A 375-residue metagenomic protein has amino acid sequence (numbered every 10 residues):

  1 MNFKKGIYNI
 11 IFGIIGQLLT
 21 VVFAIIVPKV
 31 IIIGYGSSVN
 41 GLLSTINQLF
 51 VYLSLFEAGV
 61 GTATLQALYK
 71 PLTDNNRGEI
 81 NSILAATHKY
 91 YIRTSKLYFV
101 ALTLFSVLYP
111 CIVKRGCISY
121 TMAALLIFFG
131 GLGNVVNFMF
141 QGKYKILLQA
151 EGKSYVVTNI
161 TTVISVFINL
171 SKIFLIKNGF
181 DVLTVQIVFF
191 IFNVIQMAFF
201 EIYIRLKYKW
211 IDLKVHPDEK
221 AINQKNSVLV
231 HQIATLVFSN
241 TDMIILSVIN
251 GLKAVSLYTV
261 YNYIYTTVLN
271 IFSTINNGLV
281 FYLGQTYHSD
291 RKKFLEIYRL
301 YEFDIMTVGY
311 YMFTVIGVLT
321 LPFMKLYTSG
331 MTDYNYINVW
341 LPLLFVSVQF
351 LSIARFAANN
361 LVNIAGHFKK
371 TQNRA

Functional and structural regions predicted by a protein language model:
M1-A24, G78-K89, A123, F200 (+4 more regions): N-terminal membrane topogenesis motif
M1-F3, L18, T64, V100 (+7 more regions): C-terminal transmembrane helix end/exit motif
M1-G6, V182-Q186, A198-N240, I244 (+1 more regions): Interhelical loop/hinge segments that connect adjacent transmembrane helices in multipass membrane
F3-I7, N134-N159, F174, L183 (+2 more regions): Membrane-interface junctions at transmembrane-helix termini in multi-pass inner-membrane proteins
K5-Y69, F99, T103-S106, F129-G130 (+5 more regions): Signature of the first transmembrane helix
G16-Q17, A124, F128, T158-L206 (+3 more regions): Hydrophobic alpha-helical transmembrane segments
A58-D74, Q149, Y208, Y265-E302 (+1 more regions): Helix-loop junctions and terminal segments of transmembrane helices in multi-pass membrane transport/translocation
Y109-G130, V318-F350: Interfacial segments at transmembrane-helix termini and the short loops linking adjacent helices
